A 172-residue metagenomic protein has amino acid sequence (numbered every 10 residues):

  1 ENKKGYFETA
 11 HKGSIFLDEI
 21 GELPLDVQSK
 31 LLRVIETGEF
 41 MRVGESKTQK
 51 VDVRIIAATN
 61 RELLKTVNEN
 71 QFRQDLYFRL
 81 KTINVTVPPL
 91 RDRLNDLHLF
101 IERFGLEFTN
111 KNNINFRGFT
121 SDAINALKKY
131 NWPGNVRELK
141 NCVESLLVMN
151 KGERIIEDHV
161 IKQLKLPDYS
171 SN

Functional and structural regions predicted by a protein language model:
K4-T37, V53-A57, L63-D75, D92-N95 (+1 more regions): Conserved AAA+/SF3 P-loop NTPase catalytic/coupling segment centered on the Walker-B
G44-R54, E62-S171: Nucleotide-binding/hydrolysis machinery
